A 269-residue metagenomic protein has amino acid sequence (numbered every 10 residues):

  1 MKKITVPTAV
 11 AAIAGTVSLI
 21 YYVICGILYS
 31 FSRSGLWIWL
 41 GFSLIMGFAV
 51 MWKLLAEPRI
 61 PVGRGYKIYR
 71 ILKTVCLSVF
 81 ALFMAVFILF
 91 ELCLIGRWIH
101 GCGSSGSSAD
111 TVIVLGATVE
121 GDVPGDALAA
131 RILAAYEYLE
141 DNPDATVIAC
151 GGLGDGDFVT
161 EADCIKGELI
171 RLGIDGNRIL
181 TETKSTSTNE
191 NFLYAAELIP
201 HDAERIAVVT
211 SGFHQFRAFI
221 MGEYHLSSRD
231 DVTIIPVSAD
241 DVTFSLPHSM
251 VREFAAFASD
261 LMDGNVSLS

Functional and structural regions predicted by a protein language model:
M1-A9, G63, S269: Short, Lys/Arg-enriched, disordered terminal segments
K2, S32, P58-L72: Membrane-interface helix-boundary motifs at transmembrane edges
T5-I60: Membrane-embedded alpha-helical segments of integral membrane proteins
I13, V17-I20, V79-A85, L89 (+2 more regions): Lipid-exposed faces of alpha-helical membrane segments in multi-pass integral membrane proteins
I20-I27, M51-L55, A85-L92, G96-I99 (+1 more regions): Structural signature of transmembrane alpha-helix termini at the membrane-water interface
K67-C93: Internal/C-terminal transmembrane anchor helices
L89-M250: A structural signal for short, hydrophobic/glycine-enriched beta-strand patches
P247-S269: A transmembrane-helix-recognition feature enriched in membrane-embedded lipid enzymes and envelope glyco-/phospholipid
